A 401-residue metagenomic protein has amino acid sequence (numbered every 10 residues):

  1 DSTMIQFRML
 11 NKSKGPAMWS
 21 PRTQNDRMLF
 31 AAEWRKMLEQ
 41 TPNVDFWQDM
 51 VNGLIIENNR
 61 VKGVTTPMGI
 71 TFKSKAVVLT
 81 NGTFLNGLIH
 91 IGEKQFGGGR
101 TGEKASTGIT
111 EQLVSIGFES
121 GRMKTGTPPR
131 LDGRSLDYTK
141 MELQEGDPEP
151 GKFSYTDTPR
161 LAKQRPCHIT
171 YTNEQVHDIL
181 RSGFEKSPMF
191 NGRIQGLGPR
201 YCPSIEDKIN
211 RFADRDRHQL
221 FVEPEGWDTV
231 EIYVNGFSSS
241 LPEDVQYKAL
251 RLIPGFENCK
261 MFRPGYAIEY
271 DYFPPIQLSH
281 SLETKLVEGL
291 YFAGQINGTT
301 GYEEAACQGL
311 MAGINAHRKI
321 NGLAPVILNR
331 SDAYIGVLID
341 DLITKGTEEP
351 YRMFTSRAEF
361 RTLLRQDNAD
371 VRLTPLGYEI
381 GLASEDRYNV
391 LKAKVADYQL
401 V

Functional and structural regions predicted by a protein language model:
D1-G53, M68, T80-R100, K104 (+3 more regions): Conserved N-terminal/central alpha/beta ligand/cofactor-binding core
G53-T71, V77: Conserved beta-strand-loop-beta-strand element in the redox core of flavoprotein oxidoreductases
S74-A76, T80-L85, L241-V245, I253-P254 (+1 more regions): Glycine-/small-residue-rich beta->alpha transition segments that form the dinucleotide
T110-Y247, I335, I339, T344-V401: An anion/pyrophosphate-binding glycine-rich loop and adjacent beta-alpha core in soluble alpha-beta enzymes
M123, F190-L197, F256-P264, L323-L328: Flexible, glycine/charged-enriched surface loops at secondary-structure junctions
Y233-T299, I327-D340: A glycine-rich dinucleotide-binding beta-alpha-beta segment and adjacent secondary-structure elements that constitute
Q295-E303, E359-R361: Glycine-rich phosphate/pyrophosphate-binding beta-alpha loops
A305-L328: Internal hydrophobic alpha-helix adjacent to the cofactor/substrate pocket in enzyme cavities
